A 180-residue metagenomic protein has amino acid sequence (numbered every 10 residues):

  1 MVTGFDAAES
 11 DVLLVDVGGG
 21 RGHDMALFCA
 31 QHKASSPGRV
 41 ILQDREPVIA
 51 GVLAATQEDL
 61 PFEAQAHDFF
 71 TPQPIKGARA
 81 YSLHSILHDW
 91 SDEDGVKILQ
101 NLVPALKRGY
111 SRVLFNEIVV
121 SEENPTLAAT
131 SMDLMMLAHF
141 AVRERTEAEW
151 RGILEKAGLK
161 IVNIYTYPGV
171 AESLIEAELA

Functional and structural regions predicted by a protein language model:
M1-P125, I161-V162, P168-S173: Conserved adenosyl
Y110, L114-A157: C-terminal alpha-helical "lid/dimerization" subdomain adjacent to the S-adenosyl-L-methionine
I175-A180: C-terminal lobe and adjacent flexible extensions of AdoMet/dcAdoMet transferase-like proteins
